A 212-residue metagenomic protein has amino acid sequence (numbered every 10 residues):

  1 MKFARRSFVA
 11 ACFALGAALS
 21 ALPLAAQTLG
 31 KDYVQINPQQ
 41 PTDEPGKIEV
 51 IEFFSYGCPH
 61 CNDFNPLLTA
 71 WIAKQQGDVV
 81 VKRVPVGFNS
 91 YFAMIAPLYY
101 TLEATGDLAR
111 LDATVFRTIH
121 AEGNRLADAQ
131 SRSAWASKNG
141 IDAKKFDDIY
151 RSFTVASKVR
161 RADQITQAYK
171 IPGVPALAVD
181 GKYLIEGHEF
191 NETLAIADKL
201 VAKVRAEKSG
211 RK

Functional and structural regions predicted by a protein language model:
K2-S90, D163, Q167, R205-K212: Extracytoplasmic thiol/disulfide redox context detector
L29-D32, E122, F146: Glycine-rich, flexible loop/turn motifs
G46-K47, G57-N65, F88-I95, A104-L108 (+5 more regions): Solvent-exposed, acidic/flexible segments
S55, K138-K212: C-terminal cap of thioredoxin/glutaredoxin-like
G57, L68, I72-Q75, L102-G106 (+7 more regions): Sec/Tat-exported extracytoplasmic proteins
N65-I72, I95-Y99, D112, A129 (+5 more regions): Extracytoplasmic/secreted envelope proteins and their assembly/folding machinery, especially bacterial periplasmic
K74-T105, R110-A136: Structural microenvironment flanking redox-active thiols in thiol-disulfide oxidoreductases
